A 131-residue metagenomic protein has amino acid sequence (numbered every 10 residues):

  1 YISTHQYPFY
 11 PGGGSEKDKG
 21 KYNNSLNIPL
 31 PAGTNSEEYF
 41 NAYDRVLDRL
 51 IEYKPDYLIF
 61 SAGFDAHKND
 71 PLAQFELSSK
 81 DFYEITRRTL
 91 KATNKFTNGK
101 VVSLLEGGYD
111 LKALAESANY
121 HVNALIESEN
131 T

Functional and structural regions predicted by a protein language model:
Y1-R88, N94-K95, V122-I126: Conserved alpha-helical scaffold segments that buttress catalytic/binding sites
S36, D110-L111: Alpha-helix N-cap/loop-to-helix initiation residues
D56-Y57, K100-V102: Residue-level preference for the first positions of well-ordered beta-strands
D65, Y109-D110: Gly/Ser/Thr-rich beta-alpha loop segments that engage phosphate groups in nucleotides
D70-P71, L111-E116: Metal-dependent catalytic neighborhoods of phosphoester/phosphodiester hydrolases
T93-V101: A short helix->loop->beta-strand "cap" motif at the edges of active sites that frequently abuts
L114-T131: C-terminal helix-to-coil terminal segments
